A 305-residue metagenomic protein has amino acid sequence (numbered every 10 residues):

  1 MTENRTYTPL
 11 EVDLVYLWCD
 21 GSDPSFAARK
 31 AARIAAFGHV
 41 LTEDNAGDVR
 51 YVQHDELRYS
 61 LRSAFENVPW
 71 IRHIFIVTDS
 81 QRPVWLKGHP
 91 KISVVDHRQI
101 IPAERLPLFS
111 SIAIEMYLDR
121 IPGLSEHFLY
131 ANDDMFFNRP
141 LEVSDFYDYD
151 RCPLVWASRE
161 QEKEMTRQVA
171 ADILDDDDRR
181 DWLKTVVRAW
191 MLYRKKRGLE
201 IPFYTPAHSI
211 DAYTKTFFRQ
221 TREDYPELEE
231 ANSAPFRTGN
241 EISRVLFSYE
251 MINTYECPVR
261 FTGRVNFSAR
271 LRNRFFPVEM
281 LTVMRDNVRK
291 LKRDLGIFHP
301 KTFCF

Functional and structural regions predicted by a protein language model:
M1-Q99, Y255, V278, V283-M284 (+3 more regions): N-terminal anchoring/stem segment of glycosyltransferases
Y7, A46-L57, P107-S111, D172-R179 (+1 more regions): Aromatic-acidic/polar surface patches that form glycan- and anion
S22-F26, R82-K87, F136-P140, D145-D148 (+5 more regions): Short catalytic/ligand-binding loop motif for oxyanion handling, primarily in non-cytosolic enzymes, centered on
Y51-E66, I100-A131: A conserved donor-nucleotide-binding helix/loop in the catalytic core of Leloir-type glycosyltransferases
P69-R72, D119, G123, F136 (+1 more regions): Hydrophobic/aromatic-lined pockets within catalytic cores
R82, L86, L118-Q161: GT-A fold catalytic core of metal-dependent nucleotide-sugar glycosyltransferases, centered on the diacidic
F109, R244-F305: Long, low-complexity C-terminal extensions of enzymes
P153-T238: Long, charge-rich alpha-helical interaction segments
